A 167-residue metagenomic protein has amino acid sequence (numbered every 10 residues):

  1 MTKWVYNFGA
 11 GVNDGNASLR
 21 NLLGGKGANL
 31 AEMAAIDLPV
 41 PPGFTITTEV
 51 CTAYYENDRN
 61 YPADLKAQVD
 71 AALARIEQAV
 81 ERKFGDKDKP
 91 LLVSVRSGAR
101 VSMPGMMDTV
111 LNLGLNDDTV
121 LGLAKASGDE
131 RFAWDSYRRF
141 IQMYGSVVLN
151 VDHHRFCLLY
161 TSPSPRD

Functional and structural regions predicted by a protein language model:
T2-L19: Charged, compositionally biased N-terminal leader segments and the immediate start of the first structured element
L22-V50, V93-D117: Conserved phosphate/anionic-ligand binding catalytic regions in large, soluble enzymes, centered on
G24-L30, T109-M143: Extended active-site and interfacial segments that coordinate phosphate-rich ligands in large catalytic machineries
A34-D37, V69-F84, G114, I141-V148 (+1 more regions): Structural signal for hydrophobic packing residues in well-ordered secondary-structure cores of soluble enzyme domains
C51-P62: Glycine-rich loop at the start of a catalytic domain that most often binds anionic cofactors/ligands
N60-S102: Glycine-rich, N-terminal phosphate-binding loop and its surrounding beta-alpha-beta segment
H153, C157-L158: Extended, charge-enriched "interface" segments that sit outside catalytic cores
Y160-D167: Conserved small/polar residues in nucleotide/adenosyl-binding loops
